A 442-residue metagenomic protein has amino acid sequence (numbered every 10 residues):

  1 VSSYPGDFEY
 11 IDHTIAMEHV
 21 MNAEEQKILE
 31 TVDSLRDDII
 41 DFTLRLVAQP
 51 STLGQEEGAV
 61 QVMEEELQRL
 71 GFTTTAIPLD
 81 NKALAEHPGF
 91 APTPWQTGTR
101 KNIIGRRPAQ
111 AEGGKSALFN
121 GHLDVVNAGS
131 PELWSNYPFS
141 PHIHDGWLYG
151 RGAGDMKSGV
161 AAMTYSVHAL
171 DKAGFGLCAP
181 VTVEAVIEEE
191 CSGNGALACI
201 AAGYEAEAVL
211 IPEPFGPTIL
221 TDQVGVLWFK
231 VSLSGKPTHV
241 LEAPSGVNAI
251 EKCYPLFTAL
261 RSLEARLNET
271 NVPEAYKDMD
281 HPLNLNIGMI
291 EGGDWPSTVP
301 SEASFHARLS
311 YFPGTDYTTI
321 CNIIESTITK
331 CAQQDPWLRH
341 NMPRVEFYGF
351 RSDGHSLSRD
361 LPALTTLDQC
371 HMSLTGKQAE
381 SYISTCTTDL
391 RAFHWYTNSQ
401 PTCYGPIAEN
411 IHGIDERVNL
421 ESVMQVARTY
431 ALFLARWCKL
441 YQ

Functional and structural regions predicted by a protein language model:
V1-H19: N-terminal amphipathic/basic-hydrophobic helices that include classical n-h-c signal peptides and signal-anchor
E18-K27, S34, R69, K230-Q442: Metal-dependent amide/peptide-bond hydrolase catalytic core, centered on the "pita-bread" metallohydrolase fold
E18-L148, L177: Acidic/His- and Gly-rich active-site-bordering loop/insert found across diverse amide/peptide-bond hydrolases
T93-T97, L220-Q223, Y276-M279, S381-I383: Short Gly/Pro-enriched turn/cap motifs at secondary-structure boundaries
A128-I143, T221-S232, C370, T402: Acidic-glycine-rich active-site phosphate/pyrophosphate-binding loop
L133, G176, L220-V226, P296-P300 (+1 more regions): Short glycine/proline-enriched loop/turn "hinge" motifs that connect secondary-structure elements and lie
L148, M156-W228, C438, Q442: Acidic/histidine-rich catalytic neighborhood of metal-dependent amide-processing enzymes
L148-A161, V186, V247-E251, R417-M424: Short, conserved micro-motifs enriched in small and acidic residues
